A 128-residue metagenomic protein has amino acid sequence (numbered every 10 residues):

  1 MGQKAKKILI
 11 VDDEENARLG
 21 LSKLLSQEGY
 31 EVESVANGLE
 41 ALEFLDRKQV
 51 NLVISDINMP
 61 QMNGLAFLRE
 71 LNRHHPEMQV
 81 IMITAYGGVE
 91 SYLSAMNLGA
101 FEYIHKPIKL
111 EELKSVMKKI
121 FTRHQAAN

Functional and structural regions predicted by a protein language model:
E15-E33: Two-component/phosphorelay signaling modules centered on CheY-like receiver
N37-E40, N63-A66: Acidic catalytic/metal-coordinating carboxylates
K48-I54: Active-site beta3 strand of CheY-like receiver
M59: Receiver (REC) domain active-site loop signature in two-component systems and cognate sites in sensor histidine kinases
Y86-G87, L98: Short, conserved "switch-loop" micro-motifs in signal-transduction and mechanochemical regulators
E90, I108-M117: C-terminal output helix
